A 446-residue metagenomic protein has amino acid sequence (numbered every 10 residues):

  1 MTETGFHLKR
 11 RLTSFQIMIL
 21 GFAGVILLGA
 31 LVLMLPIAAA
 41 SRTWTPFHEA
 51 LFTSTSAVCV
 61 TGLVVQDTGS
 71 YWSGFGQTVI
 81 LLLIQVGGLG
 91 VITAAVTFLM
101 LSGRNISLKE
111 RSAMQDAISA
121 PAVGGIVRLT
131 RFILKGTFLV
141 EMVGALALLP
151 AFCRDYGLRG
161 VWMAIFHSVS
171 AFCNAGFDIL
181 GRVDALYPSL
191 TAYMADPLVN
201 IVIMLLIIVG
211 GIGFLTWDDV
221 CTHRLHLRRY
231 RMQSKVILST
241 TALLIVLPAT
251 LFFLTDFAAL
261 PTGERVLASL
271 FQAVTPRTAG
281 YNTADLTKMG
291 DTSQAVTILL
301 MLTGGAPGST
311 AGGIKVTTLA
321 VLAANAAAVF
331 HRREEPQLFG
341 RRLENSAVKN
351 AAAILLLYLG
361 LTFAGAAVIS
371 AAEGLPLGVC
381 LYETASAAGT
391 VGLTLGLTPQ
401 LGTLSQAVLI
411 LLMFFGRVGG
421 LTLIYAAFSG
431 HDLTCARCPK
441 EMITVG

Functional and structural regions predicted by a protein language model:
M1-G446: Membrane-proximal intracellular helices of multi-pass ion channels
